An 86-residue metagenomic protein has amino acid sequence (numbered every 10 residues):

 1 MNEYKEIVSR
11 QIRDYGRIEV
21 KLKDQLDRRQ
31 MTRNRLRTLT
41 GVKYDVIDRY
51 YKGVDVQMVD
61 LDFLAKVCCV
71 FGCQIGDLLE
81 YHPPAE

Functional and structural regions predicted by a protein language model:
N2-T32: A short, Lys/Arg-rich alpha-helix, primarily the initiator
L26, R37, C68: The alpha-helix within a helix-turn-helix
Q30-Y50: Short alpha-helical DNA-recognition segment
T32, D60-F63, Q74: Residues that mark the N-terminal boundary/hinge immediately upstream of a DNA-recognition element
K43, V54, H82-A85: The DNA-recognition helices of helix-turn-helix-type DNA-binding domains
V54-K66: Short, basic-rich loop-to-helix N-cap that marks the start of a DNA-contacting helix
G72-E86: Short C-terminal boundary/hinge segments that cap the last helix of small helical domains
